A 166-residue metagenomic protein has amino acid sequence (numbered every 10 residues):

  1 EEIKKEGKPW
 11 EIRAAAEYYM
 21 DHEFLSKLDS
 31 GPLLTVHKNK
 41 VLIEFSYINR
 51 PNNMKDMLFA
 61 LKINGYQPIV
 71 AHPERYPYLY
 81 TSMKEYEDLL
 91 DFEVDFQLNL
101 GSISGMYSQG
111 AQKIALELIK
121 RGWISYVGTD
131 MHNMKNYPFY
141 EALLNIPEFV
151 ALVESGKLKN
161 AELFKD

Functional and structural regions predicted by a protein language model:
E1, Y137-L143: Metal-dependent catalytic neighborhoods of phosphoester/phosphodiester hydrolases
E1-F96: Extended substrate/RNA-proximal surfaces in nucleic-acid metabolism proteins
Y19-D21, R75-L79, I103-M106, H132-Y137: Active-site environment of divalent metal-dependent phosphoester hydrolases
S30-G31, Y86-L89, K113-E117, L143-I146: Short, hinge-like loop/turn segments at secondary-structure boundaries
E93-G105: His/Asp/Glu-enriched short active-site or ligand-binding loop at hydrolase and phosphoryl-transfer sites
F96-L98, A115-V127: Conserved short secondary-structure transition element at the edge of the structured enzyme core that lines
W123-F139: Short acidic/histidine-rich active-site segments
E141-D166: Mid-to-C-terminal alpha-helical segments outside catalytic/metal-binding sites
